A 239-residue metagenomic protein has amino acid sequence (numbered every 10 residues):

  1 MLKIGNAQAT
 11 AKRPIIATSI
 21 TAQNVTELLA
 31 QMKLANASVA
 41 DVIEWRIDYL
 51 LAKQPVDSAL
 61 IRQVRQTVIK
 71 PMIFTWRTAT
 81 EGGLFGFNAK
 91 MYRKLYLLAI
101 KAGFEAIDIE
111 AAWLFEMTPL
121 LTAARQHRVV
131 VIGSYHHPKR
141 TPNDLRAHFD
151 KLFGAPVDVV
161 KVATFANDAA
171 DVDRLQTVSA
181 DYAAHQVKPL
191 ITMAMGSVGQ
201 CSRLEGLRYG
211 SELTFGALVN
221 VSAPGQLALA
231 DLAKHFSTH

Functional and structural regions predicted by a protein language model:
M1-A30: N-terminal amphipathic alpha-helix/helix-capping segment at the start of soluble metabolic enzymes
G5, L50-Q66, A111-Q126, P142-D144 (+2 more regions): Active-site-adjacent beta->alpha loops and helix N-cap segments on the catalytic face of soluble alpha/beta enzymes
A11-I16, V68-G82, Q126-H136, Q186-T192: Short beta-strand/loop segments at the ligand-binding rim of alpha/beta enzyme cores
T21, V42-K53, F85, Y96 (+4 more regions): Catalytic beta/alpha-barrel core
Q23-A37, F87-L98, T141-F153, C201: Short, acidic/polar
V39-D41, I69, I100-E105, A123-G133 (+3 more regions): Glycine-enriched alpha-helix->loop->beta-strand junction motifs that scaffold or abut catalytic
P55-A102: N-terminal active-site wall of soluble small-molecule enzyme domains
A169-D171, S179-H239: C-terminal alpha-helical cap/extension of soluble enzyme domains
